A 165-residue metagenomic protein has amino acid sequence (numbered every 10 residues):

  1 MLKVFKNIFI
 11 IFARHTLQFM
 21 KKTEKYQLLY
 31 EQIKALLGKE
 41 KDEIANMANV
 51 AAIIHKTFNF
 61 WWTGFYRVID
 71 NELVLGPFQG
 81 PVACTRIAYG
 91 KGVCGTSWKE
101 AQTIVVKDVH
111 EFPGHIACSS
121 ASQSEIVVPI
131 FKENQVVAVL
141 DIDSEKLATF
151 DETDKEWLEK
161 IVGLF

Functional and structural regions predicted by a protein language model:
M1-V4: Cationic, amphipathic, low-complexity segments that mediate targeting or membrane/lipid association
K6, I10-I11, T16: Short, positively charged and aromatic/hydrophobic N-terminal segments
L17-P77, K160: Intrinsically disordered, low-complexity terminal regulatory regions
L29-Y30, K34-L36, A138, S144-F165: Juxtadomain coupling helices with adjacent low-complexity linkers
W62, V127, V139: Short hydrophobic/aromatic beta-strand element in the GNAT-like acyltransferase core that lines or flanks the acyl-donor
V68, E72-C118: Regulatory sensory and allosteric helical modules in signal-transduction proteins and certain transcription factors
S124-F131: A short, aliphatic-rich beta-strand micro-motif
